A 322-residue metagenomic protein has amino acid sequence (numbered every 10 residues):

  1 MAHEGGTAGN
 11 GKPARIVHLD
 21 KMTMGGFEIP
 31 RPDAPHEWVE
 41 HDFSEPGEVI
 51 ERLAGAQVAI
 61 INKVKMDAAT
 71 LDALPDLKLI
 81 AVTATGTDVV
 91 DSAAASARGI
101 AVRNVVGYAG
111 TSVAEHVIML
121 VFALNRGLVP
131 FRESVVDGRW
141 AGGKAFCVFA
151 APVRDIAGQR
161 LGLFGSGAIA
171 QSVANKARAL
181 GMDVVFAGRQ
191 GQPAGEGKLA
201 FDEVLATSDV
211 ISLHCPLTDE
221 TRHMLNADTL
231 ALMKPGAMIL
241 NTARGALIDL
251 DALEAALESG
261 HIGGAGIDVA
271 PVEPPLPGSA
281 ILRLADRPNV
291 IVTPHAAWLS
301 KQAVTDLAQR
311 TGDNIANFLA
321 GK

Functional and structural regions predicted by a protein language model:
M1-A56, V185: N-terminal glycine-/charge-rich "phosphate-binding" loop or analogous flexible N-terminal tail
G11-K12, C147-P235: Rossmann-like dinucleotide/phosphate-binding beta-alpha-beta segment
D42, N62, T83-A84, I100-T111 (+2 more regions): Short beta->alpha connector loops at strand-helix junctions that form conserved, small/polar/Pro-enriched
E51-R52, T70-A73, E203-V204, T229 (+1 more regions): Structural alpha-helical scaffold elements that stabilize or flank donor/cofactor-binding regions in carbohydrate
A56, L74, T207-S208: An anion/phosphate-binding loop that grips the pyrophosphate of nucleotide cofactors and donors
K65-L77, E220-I239: Rossmann-fold NAD(P) dinucleotide-binding segment
R98, V106-R160: Phosphate-binding beta-alpha-beta segment of Rossmann-like dinucleotide-binding domains, i.e., the NAD(P)
G236, T242-K322: Rossmann-like dinucleotide-binding domain for NAD(H)/NADP(H)
